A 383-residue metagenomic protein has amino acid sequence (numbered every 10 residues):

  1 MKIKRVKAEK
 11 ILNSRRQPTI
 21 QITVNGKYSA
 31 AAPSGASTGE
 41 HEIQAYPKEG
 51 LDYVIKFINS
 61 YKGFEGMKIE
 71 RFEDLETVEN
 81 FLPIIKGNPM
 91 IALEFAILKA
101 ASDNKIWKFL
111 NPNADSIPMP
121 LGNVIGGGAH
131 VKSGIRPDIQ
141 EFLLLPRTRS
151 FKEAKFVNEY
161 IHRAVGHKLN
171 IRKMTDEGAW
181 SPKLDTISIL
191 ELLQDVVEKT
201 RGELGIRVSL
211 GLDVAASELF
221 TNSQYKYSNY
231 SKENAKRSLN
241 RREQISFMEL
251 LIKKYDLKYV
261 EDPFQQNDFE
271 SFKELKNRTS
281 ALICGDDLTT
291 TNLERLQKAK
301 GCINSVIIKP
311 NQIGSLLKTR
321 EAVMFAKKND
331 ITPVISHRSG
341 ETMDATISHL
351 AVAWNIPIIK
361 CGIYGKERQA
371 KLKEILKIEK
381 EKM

Functional and structural regions predicted by a protein language model:
M1-T19: Short, Gly/Pro- and small/polar-rich lid/capping loops
K10, I20-S34, G122-P146, L210-N229: Short beta-strand elements
L12-R15, F81-I97, P118-S133: Glycine/serine-rich anion-binding loops at beta->alpha junctions that coordinate negatively charged ligand groups
A30-S37, I43, W354-N355, I359-K360: Terminal helix-to-tail segments of small alpha-helical proteins
G35-N111, K155: Metal- or metallocofactor-binding catalytic centers and their adjacent structured scaffolds across diverse enzyme
G39-H41, D115-G178: Mobile "lid/hinge" segments at catalytic clefts and subdomain interfaces of large enzymes
P112-I139, A179-S209: Glycine-rich anion-binding loops of enzyme active sites
I171, W180-S181, I187-M383: Catalytic core of soluble alpha/beta enzymes
